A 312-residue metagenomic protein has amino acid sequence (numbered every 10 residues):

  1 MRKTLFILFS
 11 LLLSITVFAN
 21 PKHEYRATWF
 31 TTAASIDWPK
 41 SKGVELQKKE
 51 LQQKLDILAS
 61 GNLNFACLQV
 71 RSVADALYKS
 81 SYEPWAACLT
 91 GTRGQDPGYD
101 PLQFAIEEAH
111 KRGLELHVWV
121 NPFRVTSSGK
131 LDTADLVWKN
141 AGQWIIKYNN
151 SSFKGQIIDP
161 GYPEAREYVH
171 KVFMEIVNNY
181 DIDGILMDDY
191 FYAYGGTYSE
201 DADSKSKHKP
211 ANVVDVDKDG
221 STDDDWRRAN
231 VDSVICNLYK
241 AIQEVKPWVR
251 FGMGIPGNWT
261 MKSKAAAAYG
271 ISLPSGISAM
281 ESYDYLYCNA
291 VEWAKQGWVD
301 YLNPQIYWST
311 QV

Functional and structural regions predicted by a protein language model:
T4-I15: Sec-dependent N-terminal signal peptides
V17-P21: Boundary at the C-terminal end of the N-terminal hydrophobic targeting segment
H23-Y25, W29-T31, S35-K49, E107 (+3 more regions): Active-site-adjacent "subsite" loops/lids of carbohydrate-active enzymes
R26-F30, A66-L68, L116-V118, I185-M187 (+2 more regions): Hydrophobic faces of well-ordered beta-strands that scaffold small-molecule active sites in alpha/beta enzyme cores
A34-E45, E83-Y99, S152-H170, D217-V231 (+2 more regions): The substrate-binding groove and active-site-proximal loops of carbohydrate-active enzymes, especially glycoside
K49-A76, N179-G184, E292, W298-L302: Catalytic domains of carbohydrate-active enzymes, especially glycoside hydrolases
G61-P97: Aromatic-lined carbohydrate-binding/catalytic grooves of carbohydrate-active enzymes
E164-V312: Active-site neighborhood of glycoside hydrolase catalytic domains
